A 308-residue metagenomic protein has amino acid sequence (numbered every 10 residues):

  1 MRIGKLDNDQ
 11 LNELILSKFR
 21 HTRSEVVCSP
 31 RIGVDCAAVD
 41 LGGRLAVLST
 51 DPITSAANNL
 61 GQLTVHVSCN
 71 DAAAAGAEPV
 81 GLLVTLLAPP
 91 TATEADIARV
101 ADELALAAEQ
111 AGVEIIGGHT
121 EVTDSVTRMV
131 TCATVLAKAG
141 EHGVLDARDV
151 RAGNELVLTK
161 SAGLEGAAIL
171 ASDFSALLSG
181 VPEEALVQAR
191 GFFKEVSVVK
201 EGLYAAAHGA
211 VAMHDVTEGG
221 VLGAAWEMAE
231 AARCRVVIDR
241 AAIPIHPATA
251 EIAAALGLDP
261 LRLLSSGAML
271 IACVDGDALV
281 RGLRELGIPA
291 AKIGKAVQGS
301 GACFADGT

Functional and structural regions predicted by a protein language model:
M1-T308: Helix-biased detector of long, well-ordered alpha-helical tracts
